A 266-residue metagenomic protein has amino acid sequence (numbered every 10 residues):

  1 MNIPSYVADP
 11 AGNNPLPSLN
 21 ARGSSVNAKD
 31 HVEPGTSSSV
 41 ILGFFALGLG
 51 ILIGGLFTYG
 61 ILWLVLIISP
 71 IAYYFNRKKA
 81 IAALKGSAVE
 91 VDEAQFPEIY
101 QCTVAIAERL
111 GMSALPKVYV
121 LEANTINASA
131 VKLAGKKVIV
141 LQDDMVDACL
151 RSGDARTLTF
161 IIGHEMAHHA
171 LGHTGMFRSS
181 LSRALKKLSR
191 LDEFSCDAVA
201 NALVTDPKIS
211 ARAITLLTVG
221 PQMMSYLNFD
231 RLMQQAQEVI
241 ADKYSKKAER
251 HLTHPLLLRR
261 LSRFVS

Functional and structural regions predicted by a protein language model:
M1-A11, R22, G43-G48, A202 (+2 more regions): Cytosolic-facing loops and C-terminal tails of multi-pass membrane proteins
M1-N127, L171, S182: Hydrophobic or amphipathic, alpha-helical segments that drive membrane association/targeting
M1-N2, G50-L56, C102, A134-A148 (+2 more regions): Amphipathic alpha-helical protein-interaction segments
A94-A114, S182-V239: Short helix/loop segments within enzyme catalytic domains that coordinate or immediately flank catalytic cofactors
E98, D144-F160, R190: Short pre-active-site segment immediately N-terminal to the catalytic Zn-binding motif
V120-V140: Catalytic zinc-binding patch centered on the HExxH motif and its immediate surroundings that defines zinc-dependent
E165-S182: Catalytic Zn2+-binding segment of zinc metalloproteases
